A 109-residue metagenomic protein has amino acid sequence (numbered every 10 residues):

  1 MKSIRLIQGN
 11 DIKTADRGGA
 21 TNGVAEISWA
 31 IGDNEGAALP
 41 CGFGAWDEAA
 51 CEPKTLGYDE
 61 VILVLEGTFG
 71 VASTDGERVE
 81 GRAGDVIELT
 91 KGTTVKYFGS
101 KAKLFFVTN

Functional and structural regions predicted by a protein language model:
M1-G42: A short, N-terminal "cap"/entry segment at the start of jelly-roll beta-barrel domains of the cupin/DSBH fold
W29, A37-L56, A83, T90-K91: Conserved short histidine dyad/triad with adjacent acidic residue
W46, T55-V71: Short, conserved beta-strand element in jelly-roll/cupin
K91-N109: Ligand-binding loop in jelly-roll beta-barrel domains
